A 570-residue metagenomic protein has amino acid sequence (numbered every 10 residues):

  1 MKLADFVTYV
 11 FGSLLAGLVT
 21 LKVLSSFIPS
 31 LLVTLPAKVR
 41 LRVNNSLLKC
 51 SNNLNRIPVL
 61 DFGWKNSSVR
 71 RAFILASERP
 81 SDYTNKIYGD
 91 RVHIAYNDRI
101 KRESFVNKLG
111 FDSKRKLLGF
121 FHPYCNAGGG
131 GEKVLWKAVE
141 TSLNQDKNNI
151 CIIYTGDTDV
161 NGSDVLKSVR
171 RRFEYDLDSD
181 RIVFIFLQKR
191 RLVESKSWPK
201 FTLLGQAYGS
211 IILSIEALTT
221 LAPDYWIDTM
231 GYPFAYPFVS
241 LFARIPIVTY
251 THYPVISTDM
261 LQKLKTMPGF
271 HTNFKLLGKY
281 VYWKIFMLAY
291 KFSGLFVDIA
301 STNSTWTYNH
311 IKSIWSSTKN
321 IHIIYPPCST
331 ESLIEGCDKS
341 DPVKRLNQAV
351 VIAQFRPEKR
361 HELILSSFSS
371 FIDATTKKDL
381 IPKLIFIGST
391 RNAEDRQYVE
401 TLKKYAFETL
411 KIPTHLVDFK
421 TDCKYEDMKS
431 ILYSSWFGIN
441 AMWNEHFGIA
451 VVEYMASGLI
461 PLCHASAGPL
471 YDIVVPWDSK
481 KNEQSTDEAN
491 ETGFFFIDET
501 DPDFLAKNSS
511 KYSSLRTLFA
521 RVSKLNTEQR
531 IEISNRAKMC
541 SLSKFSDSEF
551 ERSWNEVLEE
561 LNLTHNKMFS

Functional and structural regions predicted by a protein language model:
F73, F292-N303, T307-C328: Helix-loop-beta element that forms the nucleotide-linked donor phosphate-binding surface in glycosyltransferases
L118-F120, S301, K339-K359, L365-S370 (+1 more regions): Conserved donor-binding/catalytic core segment of Leloir-type glycosyltransferases
T155-V160, L380-K403: Glycosyltransferase donor-sugar binding loop
I215-E216, V255, T266-A300, T307-N309: Membrane-proximal helix-turn-helix segments that form the acceptor-binding/catalytic region of lipid-linked
R396-E426: Nucleotide-activated donor-binding/catalytic signature segment of Leloir-type glycosyltransferases, i.e., the conserved
W443: Aromatic "clamp/platform" in nucleotide-sugar-dependent glycosyltransferases that forms part of the donor/acceptor
I460-H464, P469-L470, V474-V475, K480-D487: Short hydrophobic beta-strand element within catalytic cores of glycosyltransferases and related nucleotide-activated
T500-T517, S523-S570: A charged, aromatic-enriched C-terminal amphipathic alpha-helix characteristic of glycosyltransferases across folds
